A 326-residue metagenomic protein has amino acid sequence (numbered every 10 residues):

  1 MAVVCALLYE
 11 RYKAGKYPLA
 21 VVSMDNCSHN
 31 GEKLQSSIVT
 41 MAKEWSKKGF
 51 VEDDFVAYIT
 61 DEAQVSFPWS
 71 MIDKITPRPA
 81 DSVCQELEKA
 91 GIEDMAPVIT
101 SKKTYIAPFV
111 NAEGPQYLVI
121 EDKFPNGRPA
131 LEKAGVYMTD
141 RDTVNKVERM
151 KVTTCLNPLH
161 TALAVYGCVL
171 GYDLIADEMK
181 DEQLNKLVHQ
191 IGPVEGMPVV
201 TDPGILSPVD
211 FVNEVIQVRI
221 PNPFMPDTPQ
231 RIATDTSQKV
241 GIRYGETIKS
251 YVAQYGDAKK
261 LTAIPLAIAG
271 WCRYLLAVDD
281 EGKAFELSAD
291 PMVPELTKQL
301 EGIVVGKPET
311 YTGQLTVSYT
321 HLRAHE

Functional and structural regions predicted by a protein language model:
M1-E326: Substrate/ligand-engaging "lid" and interaction regions
